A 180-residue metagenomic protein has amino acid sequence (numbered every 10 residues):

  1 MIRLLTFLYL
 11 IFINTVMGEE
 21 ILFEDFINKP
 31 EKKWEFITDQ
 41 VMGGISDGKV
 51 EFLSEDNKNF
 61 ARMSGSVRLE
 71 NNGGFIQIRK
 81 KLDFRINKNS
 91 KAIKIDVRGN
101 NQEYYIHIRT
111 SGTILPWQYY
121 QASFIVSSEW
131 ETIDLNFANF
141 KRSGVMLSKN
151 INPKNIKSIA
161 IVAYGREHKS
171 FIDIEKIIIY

Functional and structural regions predicted by a protein language model:
M1-Y9: Sec-dependent signal peptide recognition, specifically the positively charged N-region followed immediately by
I2, V16-Y180: Beta-rich carbohydrate-recognition modules and glycan-binding surfaces
Y9-M17: Hydrophobic h-region of N-terminal signal peptides that target proteins for export in Gram-negative bacteria
